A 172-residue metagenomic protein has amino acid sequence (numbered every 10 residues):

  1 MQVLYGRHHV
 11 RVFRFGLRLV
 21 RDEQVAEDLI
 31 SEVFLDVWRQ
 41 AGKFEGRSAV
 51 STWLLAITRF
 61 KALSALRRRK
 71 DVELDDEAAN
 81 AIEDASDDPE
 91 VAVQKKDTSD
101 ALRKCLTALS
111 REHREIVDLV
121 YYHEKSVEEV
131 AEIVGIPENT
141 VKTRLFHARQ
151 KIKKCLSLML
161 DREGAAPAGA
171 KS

Functional and structural regions predicted by a protein language model:
M1-V3, F13-E32, H123, E129 (+3 more regions): Short, charged helix-capping/linker segments at alpha-helix termini
R14, D28-L35, S48-F60: Structural recognition of an alpha-helix C-terminal capping motif at a helix-to-coil junction
R18-E23, S31-A49, R68-K70: Sigma70-family region 2
D28, R103-E115, L119-T140, K154: Helix-turn-helix DNA-binding module
Q40-A56, E138, T143: Short, aromatic/basic-enriched loop-to-helix "N-cap" motif that marks the start of an alpha-helix at regulatory
G42-G46, A56-D76, K95, H147 (+1 more regions): Arg/Lys-rich amphipathic alpha helix in sigma70-family domain 2
S64, D71-S99, S126, A166-K171: Internal acidic/polar
N80, A101-K104, E132-G135, Q150-S172: C-terminal edge and immediately downstream basic/flexible tail or linker adjoining helix-turn-helix-like DNA-binding
